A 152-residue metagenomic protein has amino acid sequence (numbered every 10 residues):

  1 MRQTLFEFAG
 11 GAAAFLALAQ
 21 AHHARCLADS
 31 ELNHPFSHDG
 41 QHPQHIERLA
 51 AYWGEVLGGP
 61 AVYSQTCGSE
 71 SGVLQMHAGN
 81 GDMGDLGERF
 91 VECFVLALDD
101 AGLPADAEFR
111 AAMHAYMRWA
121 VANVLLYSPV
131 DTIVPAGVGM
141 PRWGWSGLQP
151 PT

Functional and structural regions predicted by a protein language model:
M1-Q3, L16-D106, R110-Y116, A120-P129 (+2 more regions): Heme-based O2/NO sensor domains and their adjacent alpha-helical segments, primarily globin folds but also including
G10, L103, G137-G139: Surface/interface-facing alpha-helical segments and adjacent flexible terminal/loop regions used for partner/assembly
A13: Structured loop/turn residues at beta-strand edges in well-structured enzyme cores
G139-P151: Terminal helices and disordered tails flanking the catalytic cores of nucleotide-processing hydrolases
